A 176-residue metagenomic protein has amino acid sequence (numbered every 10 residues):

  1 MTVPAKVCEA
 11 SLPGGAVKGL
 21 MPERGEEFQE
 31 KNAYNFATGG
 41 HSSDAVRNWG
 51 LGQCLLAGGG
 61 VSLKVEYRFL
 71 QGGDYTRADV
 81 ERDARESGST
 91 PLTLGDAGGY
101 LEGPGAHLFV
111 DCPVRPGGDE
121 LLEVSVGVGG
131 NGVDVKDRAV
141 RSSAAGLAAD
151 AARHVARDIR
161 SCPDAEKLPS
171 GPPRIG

Functional and structural regions predicted by a protein language model:
M1-I159, D164-G176: A small/polar (G/S/T-enriched), proline-flanked helix-loop surface module common in exported/cell-envelope proteins
